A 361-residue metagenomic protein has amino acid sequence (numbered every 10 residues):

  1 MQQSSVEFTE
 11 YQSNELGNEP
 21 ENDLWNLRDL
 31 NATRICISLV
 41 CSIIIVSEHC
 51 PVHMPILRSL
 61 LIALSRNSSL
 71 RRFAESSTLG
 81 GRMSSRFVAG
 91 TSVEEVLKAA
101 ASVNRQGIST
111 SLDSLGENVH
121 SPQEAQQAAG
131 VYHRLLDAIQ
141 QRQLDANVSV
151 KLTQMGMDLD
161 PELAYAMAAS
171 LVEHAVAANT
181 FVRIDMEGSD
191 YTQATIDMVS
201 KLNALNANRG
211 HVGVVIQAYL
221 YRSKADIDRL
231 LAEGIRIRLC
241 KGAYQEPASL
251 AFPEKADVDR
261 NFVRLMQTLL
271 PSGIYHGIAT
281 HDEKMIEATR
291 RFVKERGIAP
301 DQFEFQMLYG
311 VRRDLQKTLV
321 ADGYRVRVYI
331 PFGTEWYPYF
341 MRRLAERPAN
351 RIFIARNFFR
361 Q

Functional and structural regions predicted by a protein language model:
Q3-S4, F8-L16, P20, H49: Cationic, low-complexity basic patches in intrinsically disordered or flexible, solvent-exposed regions
T9-E10, E19, I35, N350 (+1 more regions): Enrichment for repetitive, rod-forming helical segments
I43-I45: Helicase P-loop NTPase motor core of nucleic-acid translocases
C50-Q361: Positively charged, amphipathic and often flexible ligand-engagement surfaces
